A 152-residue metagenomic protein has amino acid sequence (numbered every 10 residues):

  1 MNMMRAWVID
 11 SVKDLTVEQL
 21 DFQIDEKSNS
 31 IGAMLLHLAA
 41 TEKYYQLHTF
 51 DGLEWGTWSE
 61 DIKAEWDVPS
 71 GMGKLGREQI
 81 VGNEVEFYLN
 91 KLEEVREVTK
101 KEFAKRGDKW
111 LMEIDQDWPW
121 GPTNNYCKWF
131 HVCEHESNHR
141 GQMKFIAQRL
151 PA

Functional and structural regions predicted by a protein language model:
M1, R5-V8, V12, L92 (+1 more regions): Hydrophobic alpha-helical core bundles mediating ligand binding, dimerization, or RNAP-core interactions
N2, A6-I9, L20-G71, D115-A152: Short, contiguous alpha-helical
N2, D14, N83-E84, N90 (+3 more regions): Proteins with a high burden of low-complexity, intrinsically disordered sequence enriched in S/T/G/P/A and R, requiring
I9-L15, S28, G76-N83, K100-R106 (+1 more regions): Short, exposed beta-strand "edge-strand" segments with a Pro/Gly-rich flavor and a Y/T-containing core
D14-D21, K101-E113, Q148-A152: Surface-exposed helix-capping loop/turn segments at secondary-structure junctions
D67-M112, C127-V132: Acidic/histidine-rich alpha-helical segments that form the ligand environment of transition-metal centers
